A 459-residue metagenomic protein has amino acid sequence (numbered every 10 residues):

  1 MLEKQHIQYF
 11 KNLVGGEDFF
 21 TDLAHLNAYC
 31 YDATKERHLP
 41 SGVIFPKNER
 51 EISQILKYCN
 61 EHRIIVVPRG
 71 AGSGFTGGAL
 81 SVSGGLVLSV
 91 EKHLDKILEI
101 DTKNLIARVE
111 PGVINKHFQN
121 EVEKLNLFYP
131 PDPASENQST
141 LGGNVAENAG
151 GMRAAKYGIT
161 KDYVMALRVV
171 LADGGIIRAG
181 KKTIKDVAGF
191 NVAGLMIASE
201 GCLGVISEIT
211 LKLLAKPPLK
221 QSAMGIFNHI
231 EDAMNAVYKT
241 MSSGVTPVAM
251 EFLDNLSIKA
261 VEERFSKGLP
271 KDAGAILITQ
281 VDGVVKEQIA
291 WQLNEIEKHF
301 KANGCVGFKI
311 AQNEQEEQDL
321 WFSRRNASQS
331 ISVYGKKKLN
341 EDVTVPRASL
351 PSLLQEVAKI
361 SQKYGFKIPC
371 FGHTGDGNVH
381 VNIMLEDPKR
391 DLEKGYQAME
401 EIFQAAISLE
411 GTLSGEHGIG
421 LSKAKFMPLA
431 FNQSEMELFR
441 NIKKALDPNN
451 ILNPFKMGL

Functional and structural regions predicted by a protein language model:
M1, A24-A28, F45-E51, Y58-E61 (+14 more regions): Feature of Fe-S/electron-transfer and energy-metabolism proteins that preferentially highlights extended coupling
M1-D32, E61-I64, H299-E317, S408-L409 (+2 more regions): N-terminal accessory segments
M1-K57, S73-L105, A134, N255-S266 (+2 more regions): N-terminal flexible segment immediately upstream of the FAD-binding catalytic core in FAD-dependent oxidoreductases
F20-Y29, A215, I226-H229, M234-E401 (+2 more regions): C-terminal substrate-recognition/cap domain of FAD-linked oxidoreductases
H38-F45, V87, I106, K336-T344 (+2 more regions): Glycine-rich tight-turn/loop motif centered on a GG-T
C59, V381, D447: Conserved, mostly hydrophobic/aromatic
K96-E251, L452: FAD-binding subdomain of flavoenzyme oxidoreductases
G175, A424-L459: Activity-critical C-terminal alpha-helical subdomain
